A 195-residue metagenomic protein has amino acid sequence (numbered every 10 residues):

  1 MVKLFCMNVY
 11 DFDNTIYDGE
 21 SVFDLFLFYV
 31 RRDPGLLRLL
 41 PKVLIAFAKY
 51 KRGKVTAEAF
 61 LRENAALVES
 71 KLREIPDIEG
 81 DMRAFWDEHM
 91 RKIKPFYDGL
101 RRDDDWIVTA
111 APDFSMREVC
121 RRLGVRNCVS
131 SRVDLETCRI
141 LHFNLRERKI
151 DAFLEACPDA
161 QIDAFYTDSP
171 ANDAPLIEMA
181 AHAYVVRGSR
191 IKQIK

Functional and structural regions predicted by a protein language model:
V2-G53: Active-site neighborhood of HAD-like aspartate-dependent phosphohydrolases
V2-K3, M7, A84-K195: C-terminal cap/substrate-recognition subdomain and adjoining C-terminal extension of metal-dependent phosphatase-like
I16-D18, L36, A66-S70, W86-M90 (+1 more regions): Short hydrophobic/aromatic-rich motifs at helix boundaries and adjacent loops
D18-G19, L61, T109, R146: Generic structural signal for well-ordered secondary structure
S21, N64, T137: Solvent-exposed, flexible loop/coil residues
V43-S70, C120-L123, N127-C128: Short, compositionally biased "basic patch" segments
E58-K94: Metal-dependent phosphoesterase signature
